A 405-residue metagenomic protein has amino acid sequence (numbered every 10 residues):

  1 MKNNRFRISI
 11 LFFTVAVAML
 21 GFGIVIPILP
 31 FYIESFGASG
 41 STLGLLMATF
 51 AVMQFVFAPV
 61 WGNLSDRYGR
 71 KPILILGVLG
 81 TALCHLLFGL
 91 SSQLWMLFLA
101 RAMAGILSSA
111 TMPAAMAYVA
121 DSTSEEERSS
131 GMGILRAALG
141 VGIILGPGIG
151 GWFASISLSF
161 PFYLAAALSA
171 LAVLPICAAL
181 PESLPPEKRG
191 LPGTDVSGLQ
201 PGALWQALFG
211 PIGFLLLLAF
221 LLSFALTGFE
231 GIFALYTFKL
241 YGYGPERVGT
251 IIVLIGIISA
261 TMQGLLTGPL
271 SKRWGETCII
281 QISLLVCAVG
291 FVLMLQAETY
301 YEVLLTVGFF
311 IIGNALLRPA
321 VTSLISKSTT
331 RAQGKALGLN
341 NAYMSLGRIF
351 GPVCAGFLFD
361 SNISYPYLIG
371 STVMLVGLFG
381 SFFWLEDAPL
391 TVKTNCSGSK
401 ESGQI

Functional and structural regions predicted by a protein language model:
K2-N3, P181-L217, S399-I405: Juxtamembrane intracellular "pre-TM" segments in multi-pass secondary transporters
P27-G40, I232-R247: Short amphipathic helix-loop junctions that connect adjacent transmembrane helices in Major Facilitator Superfamily/SLC
G37, G69, L90-M96, L107 (+1 more regions): Helix-breaking motifs and short loop linkers at transmembrane-helix boundaries and internal kinks in secondary membrane
F55-S92: Conserved MFS/SLC helix-loop-helix module at the cytosolic interface between two early adjacent transmembrane helices
A58-Y68, M262-E276, F359: Helix-to-loop junctions at the C-terminal end of transmembrane segments in multipass secondary transporters
A100-V141: Cytoplasmic helix-loop-helix junction between adjacent transmembrane helices in 12-TM secondary transporters
L135-A178: Helix-loop-helix hairpin linking two adjacent transmembrane segments in secondary transporters
T277-V321: C-terminal transmembrane helical hairpin of 12-TM major facilitator-type secondary transporters
